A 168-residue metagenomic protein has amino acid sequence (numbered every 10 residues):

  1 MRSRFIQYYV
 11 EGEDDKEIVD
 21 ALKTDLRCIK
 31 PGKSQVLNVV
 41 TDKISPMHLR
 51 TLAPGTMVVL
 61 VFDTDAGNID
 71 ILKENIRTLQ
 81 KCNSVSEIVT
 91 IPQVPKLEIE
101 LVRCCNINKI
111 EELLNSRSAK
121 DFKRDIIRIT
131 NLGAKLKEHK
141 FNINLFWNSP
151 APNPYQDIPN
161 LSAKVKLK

Functional and structural regions predicted by a protein language model:
M1-R2, K16-P31, P46-V59, A66-K168: C-terminal accessory helical subdomains adjacent to catalytic cores in phosphodiester- and nucleotide-handling enzymes
F5-K16: N-terminal beta1-alpha1 ligand-phosphate binding loop
I6, K33-I44, L60: Conserved helicase/translocase motor-coupling segment
V10-E11, V36-L37, Q93: Small/polar loops that bind or transfer phosphate-bearing groups
E13, V39, P152: Conserved phosphate-coordination/catalytic loops
